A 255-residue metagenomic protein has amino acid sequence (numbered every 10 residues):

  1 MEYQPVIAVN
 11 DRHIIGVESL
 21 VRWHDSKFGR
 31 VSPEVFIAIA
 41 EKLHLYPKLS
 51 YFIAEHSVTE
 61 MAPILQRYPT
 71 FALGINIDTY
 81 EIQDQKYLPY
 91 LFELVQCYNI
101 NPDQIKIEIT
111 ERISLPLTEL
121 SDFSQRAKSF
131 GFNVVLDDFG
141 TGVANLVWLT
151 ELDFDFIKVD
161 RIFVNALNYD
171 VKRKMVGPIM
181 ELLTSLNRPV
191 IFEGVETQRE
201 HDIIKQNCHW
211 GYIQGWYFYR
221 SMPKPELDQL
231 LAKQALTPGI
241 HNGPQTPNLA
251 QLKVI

Functional and structural regions predicted by a protein language model:
M1-I39, F192, Y219-M222, Q251-I255: Active-site core of bacterial EAL-family cyclic-dinucleotide phosphodiesterase domains
V9, S26, D78-Q83, Q104-L117 (+1 more regions): EAL-family c-di-GMP phosphodiesterase catalytic domain
H13-V17, L45-E119, G194: Catalytic core of bacterial c-di-GMP phosphodiesterases, primarily the EAL and HD-GYP domains, capturing alpha-helical
E34-A38, P47, Q125, R173: Conserved long alpha-helical elements within nucleotide-processing catalytic cores of c-di-GMP signaling and class III
I39-A40, I53-M61, L91, F123 (+2 more regions): Structural preference for long, well-ordered alpha-helical segments in enzyme cores
Y90-C97, D122-F130, K174, P178: Catalytic-core regions built around general acid/base machinery
